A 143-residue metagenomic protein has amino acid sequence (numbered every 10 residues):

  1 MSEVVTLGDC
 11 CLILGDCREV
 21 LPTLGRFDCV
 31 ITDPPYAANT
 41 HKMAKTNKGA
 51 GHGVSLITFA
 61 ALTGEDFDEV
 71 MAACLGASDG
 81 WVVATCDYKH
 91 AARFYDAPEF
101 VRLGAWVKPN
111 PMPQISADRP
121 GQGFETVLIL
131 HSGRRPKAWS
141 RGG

Functional and structural regions predicted by a protein language model:
M1-S2: Short, acidic/polar N-cap/turn motifs at the starts of alpha helices
V5-G143: Core catalytic lobe of class I
